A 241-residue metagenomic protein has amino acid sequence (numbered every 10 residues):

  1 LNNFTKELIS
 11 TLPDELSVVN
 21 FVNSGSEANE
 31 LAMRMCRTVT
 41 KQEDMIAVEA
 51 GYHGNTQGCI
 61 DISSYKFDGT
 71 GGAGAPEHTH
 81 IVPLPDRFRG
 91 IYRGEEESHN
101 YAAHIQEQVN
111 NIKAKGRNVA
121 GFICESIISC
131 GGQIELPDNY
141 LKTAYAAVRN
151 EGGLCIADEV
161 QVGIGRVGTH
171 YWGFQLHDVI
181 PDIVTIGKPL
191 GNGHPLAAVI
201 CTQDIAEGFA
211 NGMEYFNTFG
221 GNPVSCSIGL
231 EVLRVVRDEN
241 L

Functional and structural regions predicted by a protein language model:
L1-L241: Conserved N-terminal phosphate-binding loop of PLP-dependent enzymes in the Aspartate aminotransferase
